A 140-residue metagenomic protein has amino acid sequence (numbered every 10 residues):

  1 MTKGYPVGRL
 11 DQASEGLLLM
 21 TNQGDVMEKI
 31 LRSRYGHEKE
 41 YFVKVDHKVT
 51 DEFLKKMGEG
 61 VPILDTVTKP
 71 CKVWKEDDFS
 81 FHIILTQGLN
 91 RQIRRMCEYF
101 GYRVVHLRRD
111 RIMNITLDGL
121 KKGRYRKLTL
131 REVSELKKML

Functional and structural regions predicted by a protein language model:
M1-L140: Basic, flexible Lys/Arg- and Gly-enriched helix-loop patches that mediate nucleic-acid binding at interfaces with rRNA
